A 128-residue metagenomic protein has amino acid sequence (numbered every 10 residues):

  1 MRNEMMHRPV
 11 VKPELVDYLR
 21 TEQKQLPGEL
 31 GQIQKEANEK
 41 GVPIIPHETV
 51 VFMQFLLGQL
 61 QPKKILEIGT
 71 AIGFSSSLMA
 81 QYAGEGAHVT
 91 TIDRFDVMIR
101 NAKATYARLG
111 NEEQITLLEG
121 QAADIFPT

Functional and structural regions predicted by a protein language model:
M1-T128: A short alpha-helical cap/connector motif
